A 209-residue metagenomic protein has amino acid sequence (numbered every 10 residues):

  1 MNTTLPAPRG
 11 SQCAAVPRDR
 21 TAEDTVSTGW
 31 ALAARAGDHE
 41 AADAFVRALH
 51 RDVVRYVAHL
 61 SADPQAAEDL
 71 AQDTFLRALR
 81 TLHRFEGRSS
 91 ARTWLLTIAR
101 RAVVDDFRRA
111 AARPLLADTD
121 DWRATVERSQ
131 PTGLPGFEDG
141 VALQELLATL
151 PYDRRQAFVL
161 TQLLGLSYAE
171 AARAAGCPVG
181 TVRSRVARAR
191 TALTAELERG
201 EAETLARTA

Functional and structural regions predicted by a protein language model:
M1-L32, A36, E40, A44 (+3 more regions): Intrinsic, short, N-terminal disordered tails of RNA polymerase sigma-factor systems
R35-A44, V54-D73: Short, charged helix-capping/linker segments at alpha-helix termini
F45, L49, V53, V57 (+3 more regions): Residue-level preference for hydrophobic side chains embedded in well-ordered alpha helices
Q65, A169, G180: Residues within helix-turn-helix
R80-G87, T97-D118, G136, R188: Arg/Lys-rich amphipathic alpha helix in sigma70-family domain 2
A157-T161: A short pre-motif secondary-structure segment
